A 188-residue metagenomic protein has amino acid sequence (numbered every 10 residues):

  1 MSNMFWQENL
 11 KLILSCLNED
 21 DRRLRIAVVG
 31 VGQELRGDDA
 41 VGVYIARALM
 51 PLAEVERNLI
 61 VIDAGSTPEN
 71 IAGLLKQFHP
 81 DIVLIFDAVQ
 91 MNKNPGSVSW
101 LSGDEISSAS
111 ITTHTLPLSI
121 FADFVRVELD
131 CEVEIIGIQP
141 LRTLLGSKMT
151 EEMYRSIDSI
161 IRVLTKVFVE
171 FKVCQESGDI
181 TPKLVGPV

Functional and structural regions predicted by a protein language model:
M1-P140, S147-V188: N-terminal catalytic or cofactor-binding beta/alpha core of small enzyme domains
